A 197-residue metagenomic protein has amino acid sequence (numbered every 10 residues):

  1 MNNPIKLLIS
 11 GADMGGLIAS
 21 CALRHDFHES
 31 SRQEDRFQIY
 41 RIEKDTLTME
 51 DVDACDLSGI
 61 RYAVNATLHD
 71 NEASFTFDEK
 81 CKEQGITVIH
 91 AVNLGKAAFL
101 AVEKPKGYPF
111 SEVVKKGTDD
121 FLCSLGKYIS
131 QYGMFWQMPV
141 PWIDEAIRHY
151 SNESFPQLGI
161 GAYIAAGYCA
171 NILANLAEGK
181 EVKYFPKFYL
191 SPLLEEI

Functional and structural regions predicted by a protein language model:
N3, D13, N175-I197: Phosphate-binding loop/pocket of nucleotide- and phosphate-handling active sites
L7-I9: Hydrophobic Val/Ile/Leu positions in short beta-strands of Rossmann-like dinucleotide-binding domains
G16-L17: N-terminal Rossmann-fold NAD(P) dinucleotide-binding loop
S20, R24, H28: Gly/Ala-rich phosphate-binding loop of Rossmann-like dinucleotide-binding domains, activating on the conserved
H28-Y40: Glycine-rich phosphate-binding loop and adjoining beta1-alpha1-beta2 segment of Rossmann-like nucleotide-binding folds
E50-S58: Short amphipathic alpha-helix with an adjacent loop that forms part of the alpha/beta core around
R61-I160: E1/E1-like adenylate-forming module used to activate ubiquitin-like modifiers and sulfur-carrier proteins
G107, A165-V182: Oxidoreductase and adenylate-handling cofactor-binding alpha/beta cores
